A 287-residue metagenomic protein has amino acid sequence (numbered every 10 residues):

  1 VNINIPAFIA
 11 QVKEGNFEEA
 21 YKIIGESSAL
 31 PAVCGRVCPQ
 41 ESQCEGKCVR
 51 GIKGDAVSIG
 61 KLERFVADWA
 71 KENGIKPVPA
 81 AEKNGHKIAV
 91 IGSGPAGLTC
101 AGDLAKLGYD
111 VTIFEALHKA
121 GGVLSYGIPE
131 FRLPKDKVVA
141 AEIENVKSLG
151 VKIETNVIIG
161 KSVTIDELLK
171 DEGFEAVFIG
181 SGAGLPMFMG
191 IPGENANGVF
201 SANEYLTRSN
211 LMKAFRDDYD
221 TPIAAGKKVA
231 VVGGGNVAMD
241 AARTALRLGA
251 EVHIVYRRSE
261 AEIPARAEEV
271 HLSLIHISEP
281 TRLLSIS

Functional and structural regions predicted by a protein language model:
V1-K87, K135, I179-F200, L206 (+2 more regions): Ferredoxin-type iron-sulfur electron-transfer modules and their immediate structural context
Y21-P31, L62, V123-F174, R266-I275: N-terminal Rossmann-like dinucleotide/flavin-binding domain of flavoprotein oxidoreductases that bind FAD/FMN
G85-V151: Long, contiguous alpha-helical scaffold regions
V90-F114, E154-L169, S181, L185-M187 (+1 more regions): Rossmann-like dinucleotide/flavin-binding elements
D110, G150-K152, G198, E251 (+1 more regions): Conserved beta-strand segments of alpha/beta enzyme cores
E175, N197, K227: Conserved acidic residues
I275-S287: Single conserved hydrophobic/aromatic residue that forms the stacking wall/gate of nucleotide- or nucleobase-binding
